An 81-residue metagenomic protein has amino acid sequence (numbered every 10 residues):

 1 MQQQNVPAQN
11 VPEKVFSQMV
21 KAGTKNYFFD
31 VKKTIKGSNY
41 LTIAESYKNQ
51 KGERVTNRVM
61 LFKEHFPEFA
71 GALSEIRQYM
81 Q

Functional and structural regions predicted by a protein language model:
M1-Q81: Positively charged, low-complexity terminal tracts and the immediately adjacent first secondary-structure elements
